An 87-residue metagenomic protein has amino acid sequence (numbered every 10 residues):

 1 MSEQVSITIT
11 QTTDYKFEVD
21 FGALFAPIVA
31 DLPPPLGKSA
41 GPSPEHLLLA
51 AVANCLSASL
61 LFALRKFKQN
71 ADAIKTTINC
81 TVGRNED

Functional and structural regions predicted by a protein language model:
M1-A50, A58-D87: Extended beta-strand/beta-hairpin segments
C55: Short cysteine clusters
